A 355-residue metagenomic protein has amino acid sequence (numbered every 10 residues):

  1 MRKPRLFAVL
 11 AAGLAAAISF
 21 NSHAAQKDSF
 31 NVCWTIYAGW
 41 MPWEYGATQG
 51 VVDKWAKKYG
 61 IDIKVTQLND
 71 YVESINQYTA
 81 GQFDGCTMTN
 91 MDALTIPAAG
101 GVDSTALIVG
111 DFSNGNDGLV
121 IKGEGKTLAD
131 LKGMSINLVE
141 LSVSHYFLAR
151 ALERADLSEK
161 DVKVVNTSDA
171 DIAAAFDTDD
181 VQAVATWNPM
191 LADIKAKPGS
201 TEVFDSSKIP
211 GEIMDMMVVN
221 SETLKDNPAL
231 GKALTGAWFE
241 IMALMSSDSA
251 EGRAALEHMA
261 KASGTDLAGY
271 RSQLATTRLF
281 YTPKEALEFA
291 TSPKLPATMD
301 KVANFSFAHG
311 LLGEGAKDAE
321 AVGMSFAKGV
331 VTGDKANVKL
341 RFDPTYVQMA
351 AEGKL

Functional and structural regions predicted by a protein language model:
M1-V9: Bacterial N-terminal signal peptides that target proteins for export
A8-A17: Bacterial N-terminal signal peptides
I18-A24: Sec/Tat signal peptide C-region and signal peptidase I cleavage site
A25-N166, Q182-N188, G211, G353-L355: Short, glycine-/small- and polar/acidic-enriched structural segments that line small-molecule recognition paths
A56, Q82, T87-N90, P97-G100 (+8 more regions): Sec/Tat-exported extracytoplasmic proteins
D171-L267: Pocket-lining segment of extracytoplasmic ligand-binding domains
D226-G315: Secondary-structure end/capping motifs
A303-L355: Conserved C-terminal helix/tail region of periplasmic/extracytoplasmic solute-binding proteins
